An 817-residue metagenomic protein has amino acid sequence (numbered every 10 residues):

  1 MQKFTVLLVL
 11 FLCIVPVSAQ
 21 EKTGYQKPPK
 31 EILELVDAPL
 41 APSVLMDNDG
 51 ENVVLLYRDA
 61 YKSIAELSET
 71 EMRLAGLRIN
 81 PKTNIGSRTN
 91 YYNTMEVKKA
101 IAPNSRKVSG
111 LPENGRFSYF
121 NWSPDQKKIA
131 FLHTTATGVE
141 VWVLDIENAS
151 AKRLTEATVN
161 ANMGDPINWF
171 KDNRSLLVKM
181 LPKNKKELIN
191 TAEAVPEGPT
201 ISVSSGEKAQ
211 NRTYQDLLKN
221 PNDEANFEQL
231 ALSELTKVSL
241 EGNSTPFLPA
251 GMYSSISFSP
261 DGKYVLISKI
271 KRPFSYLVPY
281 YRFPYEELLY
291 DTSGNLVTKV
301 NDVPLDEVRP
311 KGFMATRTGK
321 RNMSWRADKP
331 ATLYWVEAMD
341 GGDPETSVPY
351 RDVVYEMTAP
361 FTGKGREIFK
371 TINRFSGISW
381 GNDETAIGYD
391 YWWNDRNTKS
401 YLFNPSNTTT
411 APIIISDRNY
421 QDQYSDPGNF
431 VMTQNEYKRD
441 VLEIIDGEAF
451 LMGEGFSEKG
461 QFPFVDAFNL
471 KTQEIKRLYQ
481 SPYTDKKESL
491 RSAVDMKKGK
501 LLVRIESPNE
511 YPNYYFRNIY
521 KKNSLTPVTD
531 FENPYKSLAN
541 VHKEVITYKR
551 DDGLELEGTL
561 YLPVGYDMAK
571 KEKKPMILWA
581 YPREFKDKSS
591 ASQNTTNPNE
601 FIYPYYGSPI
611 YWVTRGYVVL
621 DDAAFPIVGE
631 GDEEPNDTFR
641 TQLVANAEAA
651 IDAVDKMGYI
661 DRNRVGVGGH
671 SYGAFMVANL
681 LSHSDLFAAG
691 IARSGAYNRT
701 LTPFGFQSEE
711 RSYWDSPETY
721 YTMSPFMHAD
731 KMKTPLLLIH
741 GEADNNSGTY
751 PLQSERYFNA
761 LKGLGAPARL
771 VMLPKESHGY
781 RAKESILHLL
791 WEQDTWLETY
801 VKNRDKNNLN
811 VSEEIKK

Functional and structural regions predicted by a protein language model:
F4-I14: Sec-dependent N-terminal signal peptides
A19-S524, D530-N540, S592-Q593, K802-K817: Beta-propeller folds
Y91-E96, A100, T596-K817: Active-site-proximal cap/loop segments of hydrolase catalytic domains
E234-L240, W579-R583, G616-V618: Glycine-rich, acidic and aromatic/proline-enriched surface loops and short helix-turn segments that act as binding
E287, L333, I415, Y514 (+6 more regions): Conserved hydrophobic/aromatic pocket- or pore-lining residues that grip, position, or stack substrates in active sites
T529-E572: N-terminal cap/lid segment of alpha/beta-hydrolase-fold proteins
M568-K571, I577-P598: Short, surface-exposed "cap/lid" segments of acyl-processing enzymes
